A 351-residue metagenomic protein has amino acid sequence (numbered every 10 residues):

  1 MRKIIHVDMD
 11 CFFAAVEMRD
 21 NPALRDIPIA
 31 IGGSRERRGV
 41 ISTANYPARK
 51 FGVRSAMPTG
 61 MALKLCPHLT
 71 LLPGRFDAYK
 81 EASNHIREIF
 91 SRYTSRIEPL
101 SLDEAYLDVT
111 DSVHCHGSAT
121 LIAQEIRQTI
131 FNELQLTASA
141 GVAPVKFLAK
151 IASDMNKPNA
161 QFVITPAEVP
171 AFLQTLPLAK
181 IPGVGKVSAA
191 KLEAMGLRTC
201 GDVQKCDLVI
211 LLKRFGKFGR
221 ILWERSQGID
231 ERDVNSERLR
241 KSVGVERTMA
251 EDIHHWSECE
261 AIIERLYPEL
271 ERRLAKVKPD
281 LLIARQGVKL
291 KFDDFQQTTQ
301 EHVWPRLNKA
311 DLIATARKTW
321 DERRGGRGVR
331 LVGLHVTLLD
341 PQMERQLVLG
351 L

Functional and structural regions predicted by a protein language model:
M1-R214, R220, V336, D340-L351: Gly/Gly-Pro- and Ser/Thr-rich, intrinsically disordered tail segments characteristic of DNA damage-repair and tolerance
H6, K180, S188-L331, L339-E344: DNA-contacting surface of Y-family translesion DNA polymerases
